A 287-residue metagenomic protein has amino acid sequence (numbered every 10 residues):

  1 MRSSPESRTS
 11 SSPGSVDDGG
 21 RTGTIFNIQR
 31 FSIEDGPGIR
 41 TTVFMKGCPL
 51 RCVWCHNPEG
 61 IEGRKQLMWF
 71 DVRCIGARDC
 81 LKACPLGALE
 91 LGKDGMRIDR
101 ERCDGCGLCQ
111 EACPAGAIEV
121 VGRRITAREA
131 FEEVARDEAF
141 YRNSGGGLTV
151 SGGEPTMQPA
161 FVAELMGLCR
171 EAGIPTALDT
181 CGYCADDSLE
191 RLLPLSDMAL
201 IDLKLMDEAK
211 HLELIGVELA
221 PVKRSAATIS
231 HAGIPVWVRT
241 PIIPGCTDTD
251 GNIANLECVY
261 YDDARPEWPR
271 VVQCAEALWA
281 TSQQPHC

Functional and structural regions predicted by a protein language model:
M1-P37, P244-C287: Auxiliary Fe-S-binding modules of radical SAM enzymes
I25-D79, M96-G105: N-terminal pre-triad scaffold of radical SAM enzymes
I28, K46, P58, R100-E101 (+5 more regions): Fold-independent oxyanion-binding glycine-rich loops and adjacent beta-strand/coil segments at enzyme active sites
G38-R40, K93-G95, A115, G145-G147 (+1 more regions): Short, solvent-exposed beta-strand edge segments and adjacent coil->beta transition regions
T42-F44, E90, T149, A177: Short, conserved beta-strand segments within well-ordered enzyme catalytic domains that often line or immediately flank
V53-G60, D79-I98, L108-R124: Iron-sulfur cluster-binding cysteine motifs and their immediate structural context in ferredoxin-like electron-transfer
W69-I75, G122-D137: Extended, non-globular alpha-helical segments
R128-W279: Conserved AdoMet/S-adenosylmethionine-binding subsite of the radical SAM
